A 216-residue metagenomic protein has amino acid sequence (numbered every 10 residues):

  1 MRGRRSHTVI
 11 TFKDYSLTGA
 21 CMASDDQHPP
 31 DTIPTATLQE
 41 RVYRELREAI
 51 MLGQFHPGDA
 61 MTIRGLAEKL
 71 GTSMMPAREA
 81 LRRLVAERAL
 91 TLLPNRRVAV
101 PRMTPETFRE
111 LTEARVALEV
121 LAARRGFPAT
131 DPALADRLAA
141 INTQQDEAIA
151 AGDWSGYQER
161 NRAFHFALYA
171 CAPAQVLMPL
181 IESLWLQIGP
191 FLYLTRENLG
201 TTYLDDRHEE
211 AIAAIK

Functional and structural regions predicted by a protein language model:
M1-R124, P128, A133, L199: Short linear motifs at protein or domain termini
R2-S6, I10-S16, A23, P34-L38 (+3 more regions): C-terminal all-alpha effector/ligand-binding and dimerization domain of prokaryotic HTH-type transcriptional repressors
P132-Y193, L204-A213: Conserved amphipathic alpha-helical segments that form helical-bundle/coiled-coil interaction surfaces
